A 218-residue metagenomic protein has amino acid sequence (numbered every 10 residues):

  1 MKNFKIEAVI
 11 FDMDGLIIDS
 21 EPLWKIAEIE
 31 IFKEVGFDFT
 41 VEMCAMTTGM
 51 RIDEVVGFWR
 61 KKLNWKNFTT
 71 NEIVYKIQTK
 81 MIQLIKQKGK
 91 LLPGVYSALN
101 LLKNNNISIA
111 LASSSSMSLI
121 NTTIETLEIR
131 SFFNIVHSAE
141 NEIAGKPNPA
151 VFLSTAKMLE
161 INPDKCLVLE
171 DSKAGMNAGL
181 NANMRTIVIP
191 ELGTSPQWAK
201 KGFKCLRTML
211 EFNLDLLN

Functional and structural regions predicted by a protein language model:
M1-A45: Active-site neighborhood of HAD-like aspartate-dependent phosphohydrolases
M1-E7, N100-K103, S116-N218: Asp-based, Mg2+/Mn2+-dependent phosphohydrolase catalytic module
F4-K5, Q83-L111, M117, N121: Short, acidic loop-to-helix structural element flanking the phosphoryl-transfer center in phosphate-processing enzymes
D12, D38-F39, R51, N162 (+1 more regions): Short coil/turn motifs that cap or connect alpha-helices
I17, L91, I109-S113, A144 (+1 more regions): Conserved SAM-binding loop
K25, I29, I52-G57, V74 (+2 more regions): An amphipathic alpha-helix signature
I31-F32, R51-K66, T123, T155-A156: Helix-loop "lid/cap" segments that line or gate small-molecule binding pockets
D38, R60-S97: Metal-dependent phosphoesterase signature
